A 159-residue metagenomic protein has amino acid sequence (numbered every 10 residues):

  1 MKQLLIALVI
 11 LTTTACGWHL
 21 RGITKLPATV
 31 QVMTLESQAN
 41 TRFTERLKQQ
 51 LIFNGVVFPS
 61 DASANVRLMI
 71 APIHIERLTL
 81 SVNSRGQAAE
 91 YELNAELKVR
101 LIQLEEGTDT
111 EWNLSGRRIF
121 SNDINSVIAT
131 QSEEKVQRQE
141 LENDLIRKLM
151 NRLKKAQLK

Functional and structural regions predicted by a protein language model:
M1-L5: Positively charged n-region of N-terminal signal peptides that target proteins for export
T12-A15: C-terminal motif of bacterial Sec signal peptides marking the signal peptidase cleavage site
G17-L20: Bacterial signal peptide processing site
T29-H74: N-terminal segment of the mature soluble domain
N40, T44, E90-N94, E134-E142 (+1 more regions): Solvent-exposed, acidic/flexible segments
L51, G55, L101, E105 (+1 more regions): Sec/Tat-exported extracytoplasmic proteins
N54, M69-N113, R118-Q131, K135: Surface-exposed short loop/turn segments
I128-K159: C-terminal/domain-edge helix-coil "capping" segments
